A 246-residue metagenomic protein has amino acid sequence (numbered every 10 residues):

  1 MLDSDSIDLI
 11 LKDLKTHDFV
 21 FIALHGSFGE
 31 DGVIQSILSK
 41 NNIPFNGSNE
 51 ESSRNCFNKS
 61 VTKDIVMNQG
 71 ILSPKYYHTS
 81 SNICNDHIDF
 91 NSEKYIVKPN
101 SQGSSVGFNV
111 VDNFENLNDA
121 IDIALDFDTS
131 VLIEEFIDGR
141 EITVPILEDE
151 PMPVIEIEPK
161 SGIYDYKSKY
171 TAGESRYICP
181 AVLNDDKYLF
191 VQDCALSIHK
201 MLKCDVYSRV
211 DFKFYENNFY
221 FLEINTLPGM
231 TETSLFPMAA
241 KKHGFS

Functional and structural regions predicted by a protein language model:
M1, P74, H243-S246: Short, intrinsically disordered, charge-balanced linker/junction segments flanking boundaries in proteins
M1-E51, N55-F57, V61, S80-H87: ATP-binding N-terminal substructure of ATP-dependent carboxylate-amine bond-forming enzymes
I10, L14-K15, N55-R140: Active-site nucleotide/adenylate-binding loops and adjacent lid/helix of ATP-dependent enzymes
S36-F45, N113-N118, H243: A glycine- and small-aliphatic-rich helix-loop capping segment at beta-alpha/alpha-beta transitions that lines
D112-D193, F214-Y220: Phosphate-binding site of ATP-dependent enzymes
E135, H199-E232, A240: Conserved metal-phosphate-binding beta-hairpin within the catalytic cores of diverse ATP-dependent phosphoryl-transfer
G162-S168, T231-A239: A short, polar/charged loop-to-alpha-helix boundary motif
